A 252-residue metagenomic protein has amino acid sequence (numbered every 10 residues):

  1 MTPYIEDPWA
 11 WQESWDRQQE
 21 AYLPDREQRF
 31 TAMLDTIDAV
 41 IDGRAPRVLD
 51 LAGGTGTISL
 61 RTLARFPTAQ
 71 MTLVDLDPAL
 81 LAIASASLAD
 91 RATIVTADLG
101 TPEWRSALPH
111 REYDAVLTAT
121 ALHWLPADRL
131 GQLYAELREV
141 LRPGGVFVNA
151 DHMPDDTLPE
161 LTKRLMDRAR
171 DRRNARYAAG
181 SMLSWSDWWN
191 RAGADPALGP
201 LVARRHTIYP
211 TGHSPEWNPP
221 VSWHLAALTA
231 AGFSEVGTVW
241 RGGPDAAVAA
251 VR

Functional and structural regions predicted by a protein language model:
M1-G43, T57-R61: Conserved class I S-adenosyl-L-methionine
L49, G56-W104: Class I SAM-dependent methyltransferase SAM/SAH-binding core
L117: A conserved beta-strand element that flanks and buttresses the S-adenosyl-L-methionine
T120-W124: Short catalytic micro-motifs in class I SAM-dependent methyltransferases
G131-P143: A short glycine-rich, Lys/Arg-flanked "PGG" loop and its adjoining helix->strand segment in the class I
V148-S184: Conserved class I S-adenosyl-L-methionine
P215-A231: Short alpha-helix
A231-R252: Core SAM-dependent methyltransferase catalytic element
